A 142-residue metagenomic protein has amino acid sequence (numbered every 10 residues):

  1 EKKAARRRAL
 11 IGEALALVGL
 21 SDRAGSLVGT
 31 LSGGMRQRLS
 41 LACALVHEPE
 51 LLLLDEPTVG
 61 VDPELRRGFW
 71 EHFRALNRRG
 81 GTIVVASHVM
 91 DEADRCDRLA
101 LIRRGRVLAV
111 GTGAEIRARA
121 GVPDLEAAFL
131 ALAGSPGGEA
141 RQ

Functional and structural regions predicted by a protein language model:
K3-R23: Conserved ABC ATPase "signature" region
L27-L31: Conserved ABC ATPase signature
L41, F69: Hydrophobic anchor residue at the start of the ABC signature
E48: Conserved catalytic motifs of ABC-family nucleotide-binding domains
L52-D55: Catalytic Walker B motif of ABC-type/P-loop ATPase nucleotide-binding domains
V110-G111: ABC ATPase "signature
